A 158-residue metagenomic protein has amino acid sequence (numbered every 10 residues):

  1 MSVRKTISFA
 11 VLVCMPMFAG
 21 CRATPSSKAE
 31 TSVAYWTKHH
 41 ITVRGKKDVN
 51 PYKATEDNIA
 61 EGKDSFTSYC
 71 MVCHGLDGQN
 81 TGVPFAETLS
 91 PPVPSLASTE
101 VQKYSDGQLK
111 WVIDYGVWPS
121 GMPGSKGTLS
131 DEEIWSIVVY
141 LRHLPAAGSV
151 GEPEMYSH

Functional and structural regions predicted by a protein language model:
M1-F9: Bacterial N-terminal signal peptides that target proteins for export
F18-G20: C-terminal motif of bacterial Sec signal peptides marking the signal peptidase cleavage site
R22-T24: Bacterial signal peptide processing site
S26, R44-G45, T67, S120-H158: Flexible coil segments in periplasmic/lumen-exposed cytochrome c-class electron-transfer proteins
K28-S65, S157-H158: Electrostatic cytochrome c docking/interface patches
T37-I41, V83-L89: Short, flexible, mixed-charge acidic loops at enzyme active sites
E56-Q79, A86, L109: Sequence/structural segment immediately N-terminal to covalent heme-attachment motifs in c-type and related
L89-H143: Extracytoplasmic electron-transfer domains, predominantly the class I c-type cytochrome c fold
